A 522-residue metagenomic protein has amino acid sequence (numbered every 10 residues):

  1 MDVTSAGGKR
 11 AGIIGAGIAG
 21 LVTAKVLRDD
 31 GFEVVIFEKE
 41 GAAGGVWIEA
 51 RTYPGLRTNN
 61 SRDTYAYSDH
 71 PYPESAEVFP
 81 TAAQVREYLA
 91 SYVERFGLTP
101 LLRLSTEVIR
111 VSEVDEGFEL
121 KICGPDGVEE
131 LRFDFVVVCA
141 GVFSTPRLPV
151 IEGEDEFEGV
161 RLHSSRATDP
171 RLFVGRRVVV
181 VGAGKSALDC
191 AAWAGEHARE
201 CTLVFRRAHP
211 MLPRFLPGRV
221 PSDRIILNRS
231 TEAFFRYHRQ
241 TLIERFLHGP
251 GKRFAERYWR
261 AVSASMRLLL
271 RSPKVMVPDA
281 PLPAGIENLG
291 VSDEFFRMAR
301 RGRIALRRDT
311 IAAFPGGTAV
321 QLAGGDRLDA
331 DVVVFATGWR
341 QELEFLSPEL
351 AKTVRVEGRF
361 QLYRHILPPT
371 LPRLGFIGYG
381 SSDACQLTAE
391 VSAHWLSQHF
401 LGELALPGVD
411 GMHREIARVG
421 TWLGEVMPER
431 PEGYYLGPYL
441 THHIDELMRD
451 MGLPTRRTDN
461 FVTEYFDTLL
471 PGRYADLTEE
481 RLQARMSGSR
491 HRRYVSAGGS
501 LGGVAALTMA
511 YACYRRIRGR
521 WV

Functional and structural regions predicted by a protein language model:
S5-G7, G12, A16-A42, L131 (+6 more regions): Rossmann-like dinucleotide-binding core of oxidoreductases
I13, I18-T99, F205-M211: Beta1-alpha1 glycine-rich phosphate/pyrophosphate-binding loop at the start of Rossmann-like nucleotide-binding domains
A43, R51, A336-L404: Glycine/threonine-rich phosphate-binding loop and adjacent beta-strand/alpha-helix elements that clamp
V78-S144, A313-F314: Feature captures the FAD/FMN-dependent oxidoreductase FAD-binding
V85-L102, E287-L306: Helical element adjacent to the flavin cofactor pocket in flavoenzyme catalytic cores
G124, G141-V142, R166, V334 (+1 more regions): Short glycine-/small-residue-rich Rossmann-like dinucleotide-binding loops
H209-F215, R373-V522: C-terminal, flexible cofactor-proximal segment of oxidoreductases
L289-I304, D309, G316-R340: Glycine-rich, aromatic-lined ligand/substrate-binding cores of catalytic and carbohydrate-binding domains
